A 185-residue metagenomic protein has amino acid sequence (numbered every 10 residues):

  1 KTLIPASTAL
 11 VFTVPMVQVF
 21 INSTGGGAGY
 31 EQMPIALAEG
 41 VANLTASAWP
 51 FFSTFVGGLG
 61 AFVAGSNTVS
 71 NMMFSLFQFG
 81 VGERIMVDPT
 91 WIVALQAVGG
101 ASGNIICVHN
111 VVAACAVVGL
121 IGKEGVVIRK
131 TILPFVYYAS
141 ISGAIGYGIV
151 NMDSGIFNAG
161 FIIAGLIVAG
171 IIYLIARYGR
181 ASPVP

Functional and structural regions predicted by a protein language model:
K1, I35-A46, F79-E83, V126: Short amphipathic alpha-helical coupling elements at transmembrane boundaries
T2-F20, V136, S140-I145: Selective recognition of specific alpha-helical transmembrane segments in multi-pass small-molecule
T2-S7, L44-A48, L95-G99, T131-F135: Loop-to-transmembrane-helix entry motif
A9-T24, A42-F77: Hydrophobic alpha-helical transmembrane segments of multi-pass integral membrane proteins, predominantly secondary
F12, S47-A61, I85-H109: Alpha-helical transmembrane segments of multi-pass membrane proteins
S23-A36: Interfacial/capping segments of alpha-helical transmembrane domains
A48, V63-V98, L120-V126: Hydrophobic transmembrane alpha-helices that form the pore/transport pathway of multi-pass ion and small-solute
A101-P185: Juxtamembrane and boundary regions of transmembrane helices in multi-pass small-molecule transporters and channels
